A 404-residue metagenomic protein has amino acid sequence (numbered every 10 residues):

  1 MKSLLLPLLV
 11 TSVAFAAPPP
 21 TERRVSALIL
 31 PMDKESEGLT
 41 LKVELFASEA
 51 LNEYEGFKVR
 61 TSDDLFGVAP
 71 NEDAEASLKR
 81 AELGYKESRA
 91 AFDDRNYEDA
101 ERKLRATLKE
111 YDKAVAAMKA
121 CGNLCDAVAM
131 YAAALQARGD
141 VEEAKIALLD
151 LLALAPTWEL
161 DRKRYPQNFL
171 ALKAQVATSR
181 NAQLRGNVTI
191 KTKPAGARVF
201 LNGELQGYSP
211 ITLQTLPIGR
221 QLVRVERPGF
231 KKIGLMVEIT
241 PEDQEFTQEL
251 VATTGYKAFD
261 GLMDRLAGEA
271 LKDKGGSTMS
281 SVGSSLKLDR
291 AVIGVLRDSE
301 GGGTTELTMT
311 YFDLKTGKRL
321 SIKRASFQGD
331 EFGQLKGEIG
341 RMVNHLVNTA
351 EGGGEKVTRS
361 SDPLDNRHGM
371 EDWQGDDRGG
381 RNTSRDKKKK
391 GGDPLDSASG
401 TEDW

Functional and structural regions predicted by a protein language model:
A17-S26, E55-F57, F66, D99-R102 (+5 more regions): C-terminal/domain-edge helix-coil "capping" segments
P70-E75, Y111-C121: Flexible helix-coil transition and linker loops at the boundaries of alpha-helical arrays
M130, I218-G229: A short, solvent-exposed beta-strand micro-motif common in secreted/extracellular proteins
R162-F169, E204-Y208, K231-T253: Structured interaction patches on ligand/partner-binding surfaces of diverse proteins
N181-K193, K257-D260: A short, amphipathic beta-strand motif
G196, L201-I218: Short, solvent-exposed S/T- and G/P-enriched segments that are highly enriched in secreted/extracellular and lumenal
